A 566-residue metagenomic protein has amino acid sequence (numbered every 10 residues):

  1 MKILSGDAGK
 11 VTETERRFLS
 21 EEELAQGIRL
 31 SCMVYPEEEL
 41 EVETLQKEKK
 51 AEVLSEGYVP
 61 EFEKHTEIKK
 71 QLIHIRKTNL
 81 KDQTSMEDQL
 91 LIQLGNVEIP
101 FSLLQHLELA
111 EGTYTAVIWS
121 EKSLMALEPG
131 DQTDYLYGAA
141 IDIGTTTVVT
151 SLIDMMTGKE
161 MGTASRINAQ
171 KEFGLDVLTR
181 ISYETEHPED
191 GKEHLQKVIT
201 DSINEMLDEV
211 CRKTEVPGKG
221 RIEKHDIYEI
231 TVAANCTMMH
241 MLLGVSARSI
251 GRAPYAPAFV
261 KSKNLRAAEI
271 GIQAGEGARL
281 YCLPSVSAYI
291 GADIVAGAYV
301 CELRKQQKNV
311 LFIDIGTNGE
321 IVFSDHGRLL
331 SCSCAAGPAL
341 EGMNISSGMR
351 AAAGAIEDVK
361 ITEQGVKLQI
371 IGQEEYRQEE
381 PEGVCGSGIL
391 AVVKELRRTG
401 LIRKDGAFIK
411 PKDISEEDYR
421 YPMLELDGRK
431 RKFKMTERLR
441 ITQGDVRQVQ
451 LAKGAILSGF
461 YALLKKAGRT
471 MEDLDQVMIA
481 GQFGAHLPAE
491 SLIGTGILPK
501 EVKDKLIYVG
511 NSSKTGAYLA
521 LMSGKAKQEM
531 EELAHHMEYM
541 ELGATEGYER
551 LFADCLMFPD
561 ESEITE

Functional and structural regions predicted by a protein language model:
R16-A140, T145, T157, G191 (+8 more regions): Nucleotide/phosphate-binding catalytic cleft detector across ATP-hydrolyzing and phosphate-transferring enzymes
E56-F62, M161-G162, R350, K367-G386 (+2 more regions): Catalytic P-loop NTP-binding/switch module of NTPases
G144-T145, T150-L178, S249-S262, A296 (+2 more regions): Glycine-rich phosphate-binding loop of actin/hexokinase-like ATP-binding domains
A169-K213, N344, A355-K360, Q448-L451 (+1 more regions): N-terminal phosphate-binding loop and adjacent alpha-helix
D226-C236, I315-T317, I409-Y419, D473-F483 (+1 more regions): A glycine-rich phosphate-binding loop feature that marks nucleotide/adenosyl-phosphate handling sites
A234-S249, R469-E472, G481-E501, L542-L551: Short glycine/threonine-rich loop-to-helix capping motif typified by GTGT followed within a few residues by an Asp-Pro
S285-V300, Q450-G454, K505-E541: Glycine-rich phosphate-binding/hydrolytic loop that grips phosphoryl groups
R397-A467: A contiguous, well-structured pocket-lining segment that forms one wall/lid of small-molecule binding clefts in soluble
